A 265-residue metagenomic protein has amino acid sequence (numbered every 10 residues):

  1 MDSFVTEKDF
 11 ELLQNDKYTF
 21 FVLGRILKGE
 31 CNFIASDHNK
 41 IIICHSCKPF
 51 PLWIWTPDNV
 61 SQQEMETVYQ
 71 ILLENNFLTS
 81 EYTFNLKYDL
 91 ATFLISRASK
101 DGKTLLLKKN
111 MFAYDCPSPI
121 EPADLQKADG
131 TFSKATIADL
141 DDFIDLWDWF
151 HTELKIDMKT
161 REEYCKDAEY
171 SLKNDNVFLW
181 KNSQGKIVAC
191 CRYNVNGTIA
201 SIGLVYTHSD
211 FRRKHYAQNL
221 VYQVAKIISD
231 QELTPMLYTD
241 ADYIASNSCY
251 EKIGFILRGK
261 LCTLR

Functional and structural regions predicted by a protein language model:
M1-F20, E121-M158: Short amphipathic alpha-helix that is part of the acyltransferase structural core
M1-F77, K87-T92, E162: N-terminal charged segments
C47, K159-Q184, V188-Y206: A conserved beta-strand-loop-helix scaffold within acyl/acetyltransferase catalytic domains
F50, P57-D129, L264: Acyl-donor-binding surface of acyltransferase catalytic domains
P57, H208, R212, D240: Residue-level recognition of the GNAT/N-acetyltransferase active site
Q62-L72, T207, R213-S229, N247-S248 (+1 more regions): Conserved acetyl-CoA-binding loop-helix of GNAT-fold acetyltransferases
N85-A91, M236-E251, T263-R265: Conserved beta-strand-loop-alpha-helix junction that forms the acyl-donor binding cleft
L94-A98, C249-Y250, F255: Conserved active-site tyrosine of GNAT-family acetyltransferases
